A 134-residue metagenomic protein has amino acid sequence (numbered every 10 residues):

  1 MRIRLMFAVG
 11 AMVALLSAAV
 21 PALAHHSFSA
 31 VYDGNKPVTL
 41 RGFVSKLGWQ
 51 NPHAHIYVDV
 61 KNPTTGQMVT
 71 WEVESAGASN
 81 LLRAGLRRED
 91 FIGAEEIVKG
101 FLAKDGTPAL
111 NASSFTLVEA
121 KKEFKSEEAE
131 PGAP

Functional and structural regions predicted by a protein language model:
M1-M12: Bacterial N-terminal signal peptides that target proteins for export
A22-V38: Short boundary/loop segments of OB/S1/cold-shock single-stranded nucleic-acid-binding domains
G42-V44: Conserved hydrophobic positions within beta-strands
Q50-K61: Short aromatic-glycine-enriched beta-strand elements
V73-L82: Short, structured beta-strand/loop micro-motifs enriched in basic residues and often containing a Trp
L82-I97: Short nucleic-acid-contacting surface segments enriched for D/E, G, S/T with interspersed K/R
A103-A129: OB-fold/S1-family single-stranded nucleic acid-binding modules
